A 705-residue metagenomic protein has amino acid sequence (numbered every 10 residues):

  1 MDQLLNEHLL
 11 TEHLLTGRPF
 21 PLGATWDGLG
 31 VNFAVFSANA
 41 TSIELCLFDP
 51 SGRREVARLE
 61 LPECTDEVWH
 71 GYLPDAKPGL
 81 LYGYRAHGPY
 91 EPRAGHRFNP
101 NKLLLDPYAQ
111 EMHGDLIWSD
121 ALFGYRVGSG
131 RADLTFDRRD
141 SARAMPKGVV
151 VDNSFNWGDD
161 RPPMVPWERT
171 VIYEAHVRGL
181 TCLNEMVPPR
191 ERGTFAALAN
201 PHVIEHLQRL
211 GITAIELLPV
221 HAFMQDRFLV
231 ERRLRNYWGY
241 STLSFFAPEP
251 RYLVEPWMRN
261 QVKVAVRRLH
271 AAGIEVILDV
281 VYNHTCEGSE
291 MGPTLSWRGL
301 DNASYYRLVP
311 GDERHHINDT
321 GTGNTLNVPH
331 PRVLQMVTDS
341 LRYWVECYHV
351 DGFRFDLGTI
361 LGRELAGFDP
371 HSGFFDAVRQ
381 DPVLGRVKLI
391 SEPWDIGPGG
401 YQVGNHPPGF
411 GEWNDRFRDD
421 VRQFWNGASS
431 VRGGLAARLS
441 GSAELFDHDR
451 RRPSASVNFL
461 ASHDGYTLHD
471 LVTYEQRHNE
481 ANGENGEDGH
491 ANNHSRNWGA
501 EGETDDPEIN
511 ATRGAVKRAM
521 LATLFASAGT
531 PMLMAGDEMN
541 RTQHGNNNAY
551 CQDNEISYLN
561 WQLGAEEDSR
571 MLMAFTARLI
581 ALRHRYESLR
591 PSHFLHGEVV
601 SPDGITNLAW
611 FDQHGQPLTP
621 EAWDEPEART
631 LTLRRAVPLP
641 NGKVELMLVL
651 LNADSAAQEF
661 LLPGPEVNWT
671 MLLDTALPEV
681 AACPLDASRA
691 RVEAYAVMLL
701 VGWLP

Functional and structural regions predicted by a protein language model:
M1-Y173, R178, F195, T504 (+3 more regions): Carbohydrate-interacting/catalytic domains
V35, Y84, A175, L217 (+9 more regions): Conserved, mostly hydrophobic/aromatic
S37, E63-T65, D75, G88 (+19 more regions): Short, flexible loop/turn elements at secondary-structure junctions
R58, E185-P201, Y474-N479, E679-R689: Short, polar loop/linker segments at the starts of domains and inter-domain junctions
G88-N156, R227-R235, S241, A272 (+3 more regions): Core domains of carbohydrate- and sulfate-ester-processing enzymes
S141, M164, H176-V350, L357-V383 (+1 more regions): Substrate-binding/active-site clefts of carbohydrate-active enzymes
V171-Y173, I215, V276-L278, F353 (+2 more regions): Hydrophobic faces of well-ordered beta-strands that scaffold small-molecule active sites in alpha/beta enzyme cores
H349, E364, P370-A535, M539-N540 (+7 more regions): Conserved alpha/beta catalytic core and glycan-binding cleft of carbohydrate-active enzymes
